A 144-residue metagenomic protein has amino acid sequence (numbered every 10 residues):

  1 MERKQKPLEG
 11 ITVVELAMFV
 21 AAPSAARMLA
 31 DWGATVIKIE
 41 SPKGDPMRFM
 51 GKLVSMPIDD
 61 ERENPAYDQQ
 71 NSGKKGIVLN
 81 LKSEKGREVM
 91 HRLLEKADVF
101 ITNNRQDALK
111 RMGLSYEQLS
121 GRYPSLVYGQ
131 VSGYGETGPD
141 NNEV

Functional and structural regions predicted by a protein language model:
M1-V144: N-terminal helix-loop segment corresponding to the beta1-alpha1 unit of nucleotide/adenylate-binding folds
